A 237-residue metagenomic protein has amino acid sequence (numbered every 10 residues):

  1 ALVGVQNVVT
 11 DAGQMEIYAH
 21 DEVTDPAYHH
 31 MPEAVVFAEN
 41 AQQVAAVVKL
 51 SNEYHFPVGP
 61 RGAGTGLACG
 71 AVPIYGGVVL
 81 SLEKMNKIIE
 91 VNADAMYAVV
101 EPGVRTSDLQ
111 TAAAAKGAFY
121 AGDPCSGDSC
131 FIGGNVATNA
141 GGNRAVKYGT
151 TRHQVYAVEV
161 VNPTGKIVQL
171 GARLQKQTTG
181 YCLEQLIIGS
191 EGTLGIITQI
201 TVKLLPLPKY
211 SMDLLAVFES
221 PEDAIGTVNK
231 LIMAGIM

Functional and structural regions predicted by a protein language model:
A1, L50-S51, T227-I232: Short amphipathic alpha-helices in soluble, non-transmembrane regions that often serve as interface/regulatory elements
A1-K49, G66-M96, C125: N-terminal flexible segment immediately upstream of the FAD-binding catalytic core in FAD-dependent oxidoreductases
V3-Q6, E53-F56, G117, M233-M237: A common structural junction motif
R61-T65: Glycine-rich beta-strand-to-loop/alpha-helix junction loops that act as flexible
K87-V91, M96-M237: FAD-binding subdomain of flavoenzyme oxidoreductases
